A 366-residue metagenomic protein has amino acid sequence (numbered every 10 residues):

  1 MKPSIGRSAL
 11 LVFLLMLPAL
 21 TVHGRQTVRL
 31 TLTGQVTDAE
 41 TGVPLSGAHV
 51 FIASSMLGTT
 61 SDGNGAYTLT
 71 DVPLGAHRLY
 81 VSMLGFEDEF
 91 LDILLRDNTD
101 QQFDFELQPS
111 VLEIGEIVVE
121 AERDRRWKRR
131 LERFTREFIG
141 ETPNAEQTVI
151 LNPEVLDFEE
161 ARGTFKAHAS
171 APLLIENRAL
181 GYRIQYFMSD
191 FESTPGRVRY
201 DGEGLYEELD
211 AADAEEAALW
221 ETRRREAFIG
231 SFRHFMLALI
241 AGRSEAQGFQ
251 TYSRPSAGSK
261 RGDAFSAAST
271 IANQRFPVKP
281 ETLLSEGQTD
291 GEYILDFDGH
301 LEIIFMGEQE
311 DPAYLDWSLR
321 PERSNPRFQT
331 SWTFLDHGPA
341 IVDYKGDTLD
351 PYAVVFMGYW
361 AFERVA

Functional and structural regions predicted by a protein language model:
L20-T31: Beta-strand-rich domain onsets/edges
L30-D38, G65-Y67, F103-F105, I117: A short, amphipathic beta-strand motif
L30-L32, A39-S54: Short, ordered, surface-exposed loop/turn motifs in non-cytosolic proteins
V43-S46, T68-A76, F297, E310 (+1 more regions): Short Pro-Gly-centered beta-turn/loop motif in secreted/extracellular proteins
I52, Y80-L91: A short, solvent-exposed loop/turn motif at the edges and junctions of modular extracellular/periplasmic domains
S55-A66: Short, acidic Ser/Thr/Gly-rich low-complexity loop/linker segments typical of extracellular and cell-surface proteins
T59, E87-Q102: Structured interaction patches on ligand/partner-binding surfaces of diverse proteins
F103-A366: Surface-exposed, low-complexity/disordered segments and acidic/polar micro-motifs at processing/linker regions
